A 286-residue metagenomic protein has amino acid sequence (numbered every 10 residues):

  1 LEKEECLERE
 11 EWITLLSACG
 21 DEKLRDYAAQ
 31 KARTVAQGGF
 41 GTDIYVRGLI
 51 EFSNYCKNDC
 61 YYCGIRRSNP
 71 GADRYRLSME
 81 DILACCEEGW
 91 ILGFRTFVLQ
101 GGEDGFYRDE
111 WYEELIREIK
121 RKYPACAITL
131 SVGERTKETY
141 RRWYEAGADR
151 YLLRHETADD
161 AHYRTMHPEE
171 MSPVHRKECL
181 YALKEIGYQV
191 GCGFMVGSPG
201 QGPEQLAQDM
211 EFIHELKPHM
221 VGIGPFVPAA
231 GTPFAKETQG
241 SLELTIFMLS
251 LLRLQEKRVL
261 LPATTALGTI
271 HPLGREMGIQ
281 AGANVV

Functional and structural regions predicted by a protein language model:
L1, L7-I13, C19, G39 (+1 more regions): C-terminal accessory regions of radical SAM enzymes
L1-N58: Flexible, acidic/Gly-rich N-terminal and inter-domain linker regions that tether and position cofactor-handling modules
E4, A32, C60, L99 (+5 more regions): Conserved, mostly hydrophobic/aromatic
G41-D81: Canonical Radical SAM [4Fe-4S] cluster-binding loop centered on the CxxxCxxC motif and its immediate flanking residues
G48, C86, E113-R117, Y140 (+4 more regions): Generic structural signal for well-ordered alpha-helices, preferentially at hydrophobic/aromatic core positions
R67-I82, G89-E110, L115-I116, K120-L180 (+2 more regions): Core AdoMet radical
Y123, H155, V174-F234, L242-P262 (+1 more regions): Conserved C-terminal portion of the radical SAM core fold that forms the substrate/S-adenosylmethionine-binding
T136-E145, P199-I213, G268-A281: Catalytic cores of alpha/beta
